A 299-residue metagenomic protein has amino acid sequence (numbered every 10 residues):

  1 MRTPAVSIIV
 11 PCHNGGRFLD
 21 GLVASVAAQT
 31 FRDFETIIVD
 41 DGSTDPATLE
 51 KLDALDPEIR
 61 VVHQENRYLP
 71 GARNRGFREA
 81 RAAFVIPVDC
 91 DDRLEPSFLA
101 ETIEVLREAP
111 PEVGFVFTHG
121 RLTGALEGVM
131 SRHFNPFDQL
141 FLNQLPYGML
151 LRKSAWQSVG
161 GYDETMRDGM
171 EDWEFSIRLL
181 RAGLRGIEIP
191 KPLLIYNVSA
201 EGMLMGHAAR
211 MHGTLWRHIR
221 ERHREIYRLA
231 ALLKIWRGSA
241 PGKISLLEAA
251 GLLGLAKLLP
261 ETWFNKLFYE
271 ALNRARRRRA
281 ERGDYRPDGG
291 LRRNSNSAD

Functional and structural regions predicted by a protein language model:
M1-S25: N-proximal low-complexity "stem/linker" segments adjacent to membrane-targeting elements
P4-S7, E35, E174: Cell-envelope/extracellular polymer assembly enzymes that use nucleotide-activated donors
V23-H63: Acidic donor-binding segment of Leloir-type glycosyltransferases
Q64-A80: Glycine-rich, basic loop-to-helix element that forms the pyrophosphate-binding segment of sugar-nucleotide handling
V85: Short aromatic/hydrophobic "clamp" motif used to bind/position activated sugar donors
S97-V129: Conserved donor NDP-sugar-binding/catalytic core segment of glycosyltransferases
M130-Q139, R167-D168, L184, E188-E221: Nucleotide-sugar-dependent glycosyltransferase catalytic core
D168-F175: Acidic donor-binding loop at a coil-to-helix junction in glycosyltransferase catalytic cores that engages
